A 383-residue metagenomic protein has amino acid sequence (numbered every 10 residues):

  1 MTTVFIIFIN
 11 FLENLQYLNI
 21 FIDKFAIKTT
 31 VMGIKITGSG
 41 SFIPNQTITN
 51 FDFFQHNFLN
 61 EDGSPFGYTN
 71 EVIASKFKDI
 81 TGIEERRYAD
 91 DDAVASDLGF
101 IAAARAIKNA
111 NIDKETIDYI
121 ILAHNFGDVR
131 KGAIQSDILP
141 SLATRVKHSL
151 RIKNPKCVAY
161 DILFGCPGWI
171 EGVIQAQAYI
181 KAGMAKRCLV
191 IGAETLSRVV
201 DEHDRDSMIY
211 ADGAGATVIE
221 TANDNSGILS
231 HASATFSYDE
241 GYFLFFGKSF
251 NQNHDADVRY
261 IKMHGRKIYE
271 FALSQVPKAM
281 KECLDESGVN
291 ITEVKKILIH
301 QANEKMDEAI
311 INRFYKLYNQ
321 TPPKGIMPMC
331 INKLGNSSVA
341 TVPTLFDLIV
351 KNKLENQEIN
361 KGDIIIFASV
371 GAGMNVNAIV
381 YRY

Functional and structural regions predicted by a protein language model:
F11-L18: Short hydrophobic targeting helices and cationic amphipathic motifs that mediate membrane/organellar targeting
F25-D92, D204-S274, K278, V370 (+1 more regions): Condensing-enzyme catalytic core mediating Claisen C-C bond formation in acyl metabolism
I36, D92-L163, V289-E308: Conserved beta-ketoacyl condensing-enzyme motif
T69-I73, S96-A110, L142-R145, F271-S287 (+1 more regions): Short, well-ordered amphipathic alpha-helical segments that serve as non-catalytic structural scaffolds within diverse
N70-V94, V129-R187, R313-T344: Conserved catalytic cysteine-centered active-site region of acyl-thioester-dependent Claisen-condensing enzymes
A110-D118, R151-V158, K181-V190, E282 (+5 more regions): Structural signature of cysteine-dependent C-C bond-forming condensing enzymes
A123-V129, L163-G168, G192-S197, A234-T235 (+2 more regions): Acidic, glycine-rich active-site loops and adjacent beta-strand->loop/helix elements that engage anionic groups
K181-A214: Flexible, glycine-rich active-site loops centered on histidine and acidic residues that chelate a metal or position
